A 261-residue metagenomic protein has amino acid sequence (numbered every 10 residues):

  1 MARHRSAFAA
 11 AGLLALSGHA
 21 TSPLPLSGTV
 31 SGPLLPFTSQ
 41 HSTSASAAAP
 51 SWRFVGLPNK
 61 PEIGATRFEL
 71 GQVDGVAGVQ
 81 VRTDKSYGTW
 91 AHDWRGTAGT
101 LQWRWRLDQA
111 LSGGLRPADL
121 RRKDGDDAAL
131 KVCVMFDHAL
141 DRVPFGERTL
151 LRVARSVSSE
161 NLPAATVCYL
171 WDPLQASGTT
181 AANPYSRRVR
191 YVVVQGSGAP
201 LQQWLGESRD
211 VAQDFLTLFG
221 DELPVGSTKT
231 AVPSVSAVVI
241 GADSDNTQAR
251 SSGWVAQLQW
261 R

Functional and structural regions predicted by a protein language model:
H19-T21: N-terminal Sec signal peptide cleavage junction
A45-D74: Extracellular glycan-recognition surfaces and repeat-rich motifs
T66-G88: Short carbohydrate-recognition loop motifs
A91-L101, G198-L201, A231: Extracellular/lumenal carbohydrate-interaction signature centered on repeated Trp-anchored short motifs
L107-L115, R122-D126, L140, F215-T217 (+1 more regions): Extended, low-complexity, turn-rich repeat/linker tracts enriched in Gly/Pro/Ser/Thr and Asp/Glu that occur
L120, L130-V132, R187-Y191, S197 (+1 more regions): Extracellular beta-strand ligand-recognition surfaces/modules
D127-Y185: Extracellular/luminal beta-rich ligand-recognition and adhesion surfaces characterized by aromatic-Gly/Pro-enriched
V238, Q257-L258: Extracellular beta-strand elements of beta-rich domains used for carbohydrate recognition/degradation or cell-matrix
